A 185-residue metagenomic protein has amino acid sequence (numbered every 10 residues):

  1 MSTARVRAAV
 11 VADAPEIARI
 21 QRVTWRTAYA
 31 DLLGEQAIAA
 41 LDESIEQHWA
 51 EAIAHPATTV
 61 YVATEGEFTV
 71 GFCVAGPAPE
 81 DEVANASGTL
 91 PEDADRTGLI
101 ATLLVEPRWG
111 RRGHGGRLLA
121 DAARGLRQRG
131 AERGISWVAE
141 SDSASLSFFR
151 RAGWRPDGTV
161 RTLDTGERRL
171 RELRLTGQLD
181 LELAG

Functional and structural regions predicted by a protein language model:
M1-P15, L173, Q178-G185: Conserved N-terminal entry element of GNAT/NAT acetyltransferase domains
A8-V11, R19-G110, G116-D121, G125 (+2 more regions): Acetyl-CoA-dependent GNAT
I20, R129, R151-A152: Structural motif
E80, I135-V138, R150, R155-E172: Conserved catalytic-core motifs of GNAT/GCN5-like acyltransferases
V105, A139-E140: Short amphipathic helical patch at the helix-1/turn junction of helix-turn-helix
L119, D142-S145, D164-R168: Short glycine/proline-centered loop/turn elements that form peptide/ligand docking sites
L126-V138: Conserved GNAT acetyl-CoA-binding A-motif
